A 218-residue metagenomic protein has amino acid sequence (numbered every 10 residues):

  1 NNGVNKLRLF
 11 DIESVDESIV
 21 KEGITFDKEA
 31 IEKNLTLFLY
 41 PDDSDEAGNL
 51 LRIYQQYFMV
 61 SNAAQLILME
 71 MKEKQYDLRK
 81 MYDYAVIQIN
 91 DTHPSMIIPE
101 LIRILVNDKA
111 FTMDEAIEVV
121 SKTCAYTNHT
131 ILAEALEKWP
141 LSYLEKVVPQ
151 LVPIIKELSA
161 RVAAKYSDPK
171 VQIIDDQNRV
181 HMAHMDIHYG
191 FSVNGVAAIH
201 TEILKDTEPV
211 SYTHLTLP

Functional and structural regions predicted by a protein language model:
G3-V86: Function-dense linear segments that define catalytic or interfacial modules in macromolecule-processing proteins
S61-Q65, E100-N107: Alpha-helical support elements that line or immediately flank enzyme active sites and cofactor-binding pockets
E70-Y82, L105-E118, T130, E134 (+2 more regions): Secondary-structure transition/capping motifs at alpha-helix termini and the adjoining loop/turn into the next element
Q88-E100, T123-T127: Core structural elements
V106-K156: Extended, well-ordered alpha-helical scaffold/bundle regions in very large, multi-domain proteins
P153-R179: Polar, glycine-rich mid-to-C-terminal structural blocks that act as macromolecule-binding/assembly scaffolds
I187, N194-V196, I203: Extended catalytic-interface subdomain
T213-P218: Conserved small/polar residues in nucleotide/adenosyl-binding loops
